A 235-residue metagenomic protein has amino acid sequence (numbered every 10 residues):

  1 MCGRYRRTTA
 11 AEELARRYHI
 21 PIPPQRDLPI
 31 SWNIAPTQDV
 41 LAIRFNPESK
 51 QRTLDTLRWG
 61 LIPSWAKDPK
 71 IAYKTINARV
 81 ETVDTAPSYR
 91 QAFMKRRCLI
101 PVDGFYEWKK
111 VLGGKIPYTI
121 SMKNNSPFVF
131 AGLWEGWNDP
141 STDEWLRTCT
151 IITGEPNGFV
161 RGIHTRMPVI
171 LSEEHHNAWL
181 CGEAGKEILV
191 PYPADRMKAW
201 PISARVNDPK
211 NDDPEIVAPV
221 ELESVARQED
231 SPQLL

Functional and structural regions predicted by a protein language model:
M1-L235: Short linear sequence motif anchored by a di-proline
